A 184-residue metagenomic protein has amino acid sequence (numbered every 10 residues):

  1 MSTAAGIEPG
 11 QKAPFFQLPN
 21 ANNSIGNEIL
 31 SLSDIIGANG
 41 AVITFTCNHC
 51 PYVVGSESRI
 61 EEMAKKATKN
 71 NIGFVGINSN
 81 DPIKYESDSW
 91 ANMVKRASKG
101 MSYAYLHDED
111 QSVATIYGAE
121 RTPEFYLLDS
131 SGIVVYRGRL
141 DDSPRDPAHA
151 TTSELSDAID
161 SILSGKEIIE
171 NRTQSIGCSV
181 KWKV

Functional and structural regions predicted by a protein language model:
M1-R172, S179-V184: Chalcogenol-based redox active-site neighborhoods
